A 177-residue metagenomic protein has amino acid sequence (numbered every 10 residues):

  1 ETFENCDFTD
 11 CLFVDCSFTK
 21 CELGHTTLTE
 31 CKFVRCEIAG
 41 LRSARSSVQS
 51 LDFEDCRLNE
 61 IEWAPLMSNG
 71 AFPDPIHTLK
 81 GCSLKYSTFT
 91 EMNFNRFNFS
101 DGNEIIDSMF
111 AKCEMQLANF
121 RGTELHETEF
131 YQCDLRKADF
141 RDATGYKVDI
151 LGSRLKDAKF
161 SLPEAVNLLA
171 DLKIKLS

Functional and structural regions predicted by a protein language model:
E1-S177: Tandem repeat scaffolds
